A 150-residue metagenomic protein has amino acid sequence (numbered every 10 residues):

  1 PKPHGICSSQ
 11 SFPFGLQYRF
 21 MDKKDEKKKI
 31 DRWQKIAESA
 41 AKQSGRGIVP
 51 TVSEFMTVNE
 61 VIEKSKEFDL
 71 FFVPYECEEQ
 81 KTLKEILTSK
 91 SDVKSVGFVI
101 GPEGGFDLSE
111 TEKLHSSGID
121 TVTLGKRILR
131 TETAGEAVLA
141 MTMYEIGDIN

Functional and structural regions predicted by a protein language model:
P1-F72: RNA substrate-binding interface of SAM-dependent RNA methyltransferases
M21, T82-K84, T131-G135: Short, charged, surface-exposed secondary-structure boundary motifs
V61-K66, K84-D92: Short amphipathic alpha-helix with an adjacent loop that forms part of the alpha/beta core around
P74, V99-P102, T123-G125: Thr-Gly-centered strand-to-loop micro-motif
P74-K81: Classical nucleotidyltransferase
E78, E103-G104, K126-L129: Short, acidic/turn-prone active-site loops that include or flank metal/cofactor- and phosphate-binding residues
V93-K113: A C-terminal functional module that forms or caps the active site or interfaces directly with catalytic machinery
L108-N150: Structured adenosyl-cofactor binding patch, chiefly the S-adenosyl-L-methionine
